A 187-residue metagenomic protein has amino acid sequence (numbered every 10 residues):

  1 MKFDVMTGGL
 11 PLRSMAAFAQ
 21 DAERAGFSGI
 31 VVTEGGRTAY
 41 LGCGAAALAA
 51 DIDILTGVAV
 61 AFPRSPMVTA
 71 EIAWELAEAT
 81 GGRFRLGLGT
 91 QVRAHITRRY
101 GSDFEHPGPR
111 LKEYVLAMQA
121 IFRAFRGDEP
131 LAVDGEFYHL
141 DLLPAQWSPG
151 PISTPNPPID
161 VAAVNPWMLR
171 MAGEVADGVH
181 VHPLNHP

Functional and structural regions predicted by a protein language model:
M1-G57, P63, P157: N-terminal beta1-alpha1-beta2 module of alpha/beta enzyme domains
A17-Q20, L41, M67, E71 (+2 more regions): A broad detector of short, well-ordered amphipathic alpha-helices that serve as recognition/interaction surfaces
G42-D51, V68-A73, G101: Glycine-rich loop at the start of a catalytic domain that most often binds anionic cofactors/ligands
A70-A73, E78-G178, H182-P187: Internal, glycine-rich beta/alpha segment that forms the wall or movable "lid" of small-molecule/cofactor binding
